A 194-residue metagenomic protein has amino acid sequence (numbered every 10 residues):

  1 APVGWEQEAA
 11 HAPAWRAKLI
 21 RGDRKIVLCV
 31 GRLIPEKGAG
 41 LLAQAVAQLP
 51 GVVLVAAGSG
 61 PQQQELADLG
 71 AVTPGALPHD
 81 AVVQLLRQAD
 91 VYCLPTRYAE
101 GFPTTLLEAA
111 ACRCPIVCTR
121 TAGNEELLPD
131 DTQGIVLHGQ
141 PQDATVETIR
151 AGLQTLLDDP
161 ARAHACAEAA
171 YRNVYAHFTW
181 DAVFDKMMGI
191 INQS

Functional and structural regions predicted by a protein language model:
Q7-R21: A short helix/loop element that forms part of the nucleotide-sugar donor recognition site in Leloir-type
K25-Q48, P61-Q64: A conserved mid-protein helix/loop that constitutes part of the nucleotide-sugar donor-binding site
Q64-D80: Nucleotide-activated donor-binding/catalytic signature segment of Leloir-type glycosyltransferases, i.e., the conserved
A76, Q84-A89: Short alpha-helical donor nucleotide-sugar binding micro-motif in glycosyltransferases
R87-G101, C114: Acidic donor-binding loop of glycosyltransferase active sites
L106, P115-C118: Short hydrophobic beta-strand element within catalytic cores of glycosyltransferases and related nucleotide-activated
E125-Q154: Change "using UDP/GDP/dTDP sugars" to "using nucleotide sugars
T155, R162-A176, K186: A short, well-ordered alpha-helix in the C-terminal region of glycosyltransferases
